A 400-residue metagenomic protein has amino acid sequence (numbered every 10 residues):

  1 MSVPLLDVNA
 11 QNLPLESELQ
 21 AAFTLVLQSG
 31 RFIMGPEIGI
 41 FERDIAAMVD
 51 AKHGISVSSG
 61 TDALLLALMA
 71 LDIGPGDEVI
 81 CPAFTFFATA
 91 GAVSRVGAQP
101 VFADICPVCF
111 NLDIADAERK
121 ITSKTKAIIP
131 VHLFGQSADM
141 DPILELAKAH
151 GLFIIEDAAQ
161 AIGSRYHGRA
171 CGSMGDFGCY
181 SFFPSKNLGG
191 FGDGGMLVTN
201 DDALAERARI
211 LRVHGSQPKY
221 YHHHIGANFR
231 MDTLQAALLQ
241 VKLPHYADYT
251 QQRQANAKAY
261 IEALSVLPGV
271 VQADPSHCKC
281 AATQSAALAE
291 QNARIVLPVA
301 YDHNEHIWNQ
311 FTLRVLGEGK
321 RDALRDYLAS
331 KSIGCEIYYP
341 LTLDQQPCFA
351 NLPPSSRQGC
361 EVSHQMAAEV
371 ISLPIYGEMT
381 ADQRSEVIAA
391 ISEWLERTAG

Functional and structural regions predicted by a protein language model:
M1-R31, P374: N-terminal "arm"/small-domain region of PLP-dependent enzymes with the aminotransferase-like
N9, I38-R43, M48-K52, A115 (+4 more regions): PLP-dependent aminotransferase class I/II
G30-E78, A92-V96, F102-D104, R169: Phosphate-binding glycine-rich loop
I55, I80, V101, I154-I155 (+3 more regions): Structural detector of well-ordered beta-strand residues that form the stable sheet scaffold of enzyme domains
S56, C81, F102, L197 (+1 more regions): Conserved SAM-binding loop
M69-A158, R165: PLP-dependent aminotransferase-like
E156-F191, P218-H223, V296: Conserved active-site segment immediately N-terminal to the catalytic lysine that forms the internal aldimine
S173-I210, S216, T233-A236: Active-site PLP attachment segment
